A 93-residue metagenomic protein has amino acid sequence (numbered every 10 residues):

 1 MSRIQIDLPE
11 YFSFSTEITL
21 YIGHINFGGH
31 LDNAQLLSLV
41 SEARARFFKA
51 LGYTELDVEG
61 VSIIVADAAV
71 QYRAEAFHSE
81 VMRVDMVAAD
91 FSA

Functional and structural regions predicted by a protein language model:
S2-D67: Hot-dog-fold acyl-thioester-processing enzymes
V70-A93: Hydrophobic beta-sheet segments that form the core/acyl-binding groove of ACP/CoA-dependent acyl-chain-processing
